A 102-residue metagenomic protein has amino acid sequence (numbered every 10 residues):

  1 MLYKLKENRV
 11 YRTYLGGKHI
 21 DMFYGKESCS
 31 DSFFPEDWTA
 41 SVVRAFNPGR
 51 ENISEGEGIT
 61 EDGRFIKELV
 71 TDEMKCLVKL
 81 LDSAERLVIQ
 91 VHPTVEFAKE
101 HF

Functional and structural regions predicted by a protein language model:
M1-F102: Transition-metal
